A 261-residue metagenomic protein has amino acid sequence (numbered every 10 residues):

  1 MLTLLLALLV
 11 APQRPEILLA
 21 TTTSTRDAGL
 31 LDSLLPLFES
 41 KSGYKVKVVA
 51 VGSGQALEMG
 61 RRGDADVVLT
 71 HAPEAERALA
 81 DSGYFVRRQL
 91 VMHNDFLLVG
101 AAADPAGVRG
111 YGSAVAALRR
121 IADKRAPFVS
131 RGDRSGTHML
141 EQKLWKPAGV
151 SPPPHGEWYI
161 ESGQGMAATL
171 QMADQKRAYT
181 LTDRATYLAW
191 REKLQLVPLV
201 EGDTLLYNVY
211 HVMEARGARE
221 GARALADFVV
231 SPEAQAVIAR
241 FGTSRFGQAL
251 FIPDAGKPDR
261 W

Functional and structural regions predicted by a protein language model:
L4-P15: Bacterial Sec-dependent signal peptides at the C-terminal "C-region" and cleavage site
Q13-K45, V49, G54, E58-D64 (+5 more regions): Exported/periplasmic ABC-transporter solute-binding proteins
D66-V67, V86-V99: Short, glycine-/small- and polar/acidic-enriched structural segments that line small-molecule recognition paths
